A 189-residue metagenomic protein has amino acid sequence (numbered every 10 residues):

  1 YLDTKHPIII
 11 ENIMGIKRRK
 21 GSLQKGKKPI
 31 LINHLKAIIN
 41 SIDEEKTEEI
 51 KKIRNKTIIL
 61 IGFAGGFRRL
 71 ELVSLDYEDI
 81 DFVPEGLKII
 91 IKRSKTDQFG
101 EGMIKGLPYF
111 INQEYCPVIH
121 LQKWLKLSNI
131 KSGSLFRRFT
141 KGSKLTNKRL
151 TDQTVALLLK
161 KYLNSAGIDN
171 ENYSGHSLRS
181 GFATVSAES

Functional and structural regions predicted by a protein language model:
Y1-S189: Extended, non-catalytic subsegments within catalytic or DNA/protein-binding/adaptor domains
